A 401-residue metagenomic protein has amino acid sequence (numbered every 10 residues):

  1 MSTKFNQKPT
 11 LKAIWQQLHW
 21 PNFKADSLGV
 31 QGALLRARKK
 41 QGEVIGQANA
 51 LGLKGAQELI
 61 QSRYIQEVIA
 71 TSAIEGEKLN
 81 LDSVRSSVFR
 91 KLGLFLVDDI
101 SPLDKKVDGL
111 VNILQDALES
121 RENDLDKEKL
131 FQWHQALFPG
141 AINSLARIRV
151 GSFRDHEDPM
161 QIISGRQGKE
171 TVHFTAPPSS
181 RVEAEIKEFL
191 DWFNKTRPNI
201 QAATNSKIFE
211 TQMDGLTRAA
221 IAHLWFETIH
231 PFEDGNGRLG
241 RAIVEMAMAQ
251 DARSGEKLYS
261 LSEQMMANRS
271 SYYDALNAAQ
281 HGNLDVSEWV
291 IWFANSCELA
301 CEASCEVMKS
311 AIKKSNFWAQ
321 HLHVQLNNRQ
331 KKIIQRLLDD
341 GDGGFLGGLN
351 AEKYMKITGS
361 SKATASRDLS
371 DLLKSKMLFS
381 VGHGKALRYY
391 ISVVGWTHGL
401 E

Functional and structural regions predicted by a protein language model:
M1-E401: FIC/Doc superfamily catalytic core
